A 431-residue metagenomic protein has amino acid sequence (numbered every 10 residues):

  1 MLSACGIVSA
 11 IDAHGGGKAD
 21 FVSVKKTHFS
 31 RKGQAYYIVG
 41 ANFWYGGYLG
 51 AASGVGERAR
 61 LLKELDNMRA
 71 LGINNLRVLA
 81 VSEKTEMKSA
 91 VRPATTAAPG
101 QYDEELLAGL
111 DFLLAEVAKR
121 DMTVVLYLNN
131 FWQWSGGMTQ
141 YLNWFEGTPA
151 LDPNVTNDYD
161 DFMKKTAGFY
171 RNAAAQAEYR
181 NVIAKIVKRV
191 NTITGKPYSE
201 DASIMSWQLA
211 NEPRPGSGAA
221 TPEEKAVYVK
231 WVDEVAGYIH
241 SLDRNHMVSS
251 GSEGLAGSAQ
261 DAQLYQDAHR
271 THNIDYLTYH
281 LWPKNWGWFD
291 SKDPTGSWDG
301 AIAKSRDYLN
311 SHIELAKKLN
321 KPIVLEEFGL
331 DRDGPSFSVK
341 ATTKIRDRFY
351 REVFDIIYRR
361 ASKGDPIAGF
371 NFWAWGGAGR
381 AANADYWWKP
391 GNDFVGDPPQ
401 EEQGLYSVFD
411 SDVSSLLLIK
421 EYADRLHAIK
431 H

Functional and structural regions predicted by a protein language model:
A10-G15: Boundary at the C-terminal end of the N-terminal hydrophobic targeting segment
G17-F289, T295-P322, F328-H427: Active-site mouth of glycoside hydrolases
I429-H431: Short, solvent-exposed mixed-charge patches
